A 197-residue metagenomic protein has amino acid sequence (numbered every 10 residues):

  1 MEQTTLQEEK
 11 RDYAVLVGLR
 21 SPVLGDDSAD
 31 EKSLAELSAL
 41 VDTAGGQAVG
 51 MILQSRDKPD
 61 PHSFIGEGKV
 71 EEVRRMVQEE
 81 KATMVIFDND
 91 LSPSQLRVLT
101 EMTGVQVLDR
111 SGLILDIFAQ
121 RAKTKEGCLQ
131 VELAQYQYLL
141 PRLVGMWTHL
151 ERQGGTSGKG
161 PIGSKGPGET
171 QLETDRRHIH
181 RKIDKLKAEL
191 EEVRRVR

Functional and structural regions predicted by a protein language model:
M1-L115: N-terminal accessory targeting/assembly segments
K10, K32, K58, K69 (+5 more regions): Context-gated lysine
G18-L24, R56-H62, L115-A122, P161-R177: Short hinge/gating elements
G50-Q54, M84-N89, A119-E126, P141-H149: Low-complexity, flexible helical/coil segments
G112-A134: Short alpha-helix plus adjacent loop in nuclease-associated cores
A119, V131-R197: P-loop NTPase nucleotide-binding/switch module
